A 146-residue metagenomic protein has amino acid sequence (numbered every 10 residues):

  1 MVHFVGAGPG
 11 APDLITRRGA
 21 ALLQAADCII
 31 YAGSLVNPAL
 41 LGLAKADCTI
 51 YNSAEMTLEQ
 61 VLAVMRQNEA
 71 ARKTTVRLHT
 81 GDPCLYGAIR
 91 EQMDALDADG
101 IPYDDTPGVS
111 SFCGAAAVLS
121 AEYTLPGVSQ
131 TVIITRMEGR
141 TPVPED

Functional and structural regions predicted by a protein language model:
M1-V109, C113-G114: Class I S-adenosyl-L-methionine
M1-V5, Y103-D104, F112-D146: Beta-strand/loop-alpha-helix module characteristic of Rossmann-like adenine-cofactor folds
